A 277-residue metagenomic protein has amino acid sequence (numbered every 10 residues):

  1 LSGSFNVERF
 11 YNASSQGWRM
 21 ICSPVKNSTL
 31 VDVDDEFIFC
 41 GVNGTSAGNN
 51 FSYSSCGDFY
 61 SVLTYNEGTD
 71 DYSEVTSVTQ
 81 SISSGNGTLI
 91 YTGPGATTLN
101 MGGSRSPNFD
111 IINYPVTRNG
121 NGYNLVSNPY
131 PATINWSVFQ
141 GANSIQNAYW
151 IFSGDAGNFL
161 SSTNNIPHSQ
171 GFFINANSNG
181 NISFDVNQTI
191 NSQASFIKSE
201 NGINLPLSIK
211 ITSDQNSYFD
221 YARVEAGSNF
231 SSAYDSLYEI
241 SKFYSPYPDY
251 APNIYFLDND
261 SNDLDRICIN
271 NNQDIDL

Functional and structural regions predicted by a protein language model:
L1-F5, T29, Q170, L207-I209: Extracellular, surface-exposed passenger/stalk and repeat segments of large secreted bacterial proteins
L1-S15: Extracellular beta-helix/beta-solenoid repeat scaffolds
N12, K26, V31-D34, G93 (+2 more regions): Serine/threonine-rich low-complexity intrinsically disordered regions
G17-G44, V126-N128, A132-V138, L277: Surface-exposed beta-strand/loop patches in extracellular or lumenal glycoproteins
P24, V33-I82, N86-Y91: Conserved positions within compact, well-structured domain cores
N66-V78, I82-S84, I90-L277: Compositionally biased Ser/Thr/Gly- and acidic/asparagine-rich, proline-interspersed low-complexity stretches
